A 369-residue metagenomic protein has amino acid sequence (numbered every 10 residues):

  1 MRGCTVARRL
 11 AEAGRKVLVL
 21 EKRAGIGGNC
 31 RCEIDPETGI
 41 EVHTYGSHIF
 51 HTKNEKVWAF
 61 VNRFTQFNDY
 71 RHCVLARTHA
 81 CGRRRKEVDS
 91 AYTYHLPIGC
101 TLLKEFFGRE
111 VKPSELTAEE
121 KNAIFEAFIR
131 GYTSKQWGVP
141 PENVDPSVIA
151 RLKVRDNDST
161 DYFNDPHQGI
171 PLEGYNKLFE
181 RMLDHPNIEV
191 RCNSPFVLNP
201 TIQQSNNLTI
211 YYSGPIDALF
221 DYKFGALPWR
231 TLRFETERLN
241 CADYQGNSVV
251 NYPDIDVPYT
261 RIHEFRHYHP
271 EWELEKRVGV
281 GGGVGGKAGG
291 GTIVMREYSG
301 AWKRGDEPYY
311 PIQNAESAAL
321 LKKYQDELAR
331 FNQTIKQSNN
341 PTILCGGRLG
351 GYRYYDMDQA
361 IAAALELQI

Functional and structural regions predicted by a protein language model:
M1-V19, Q368: N-terminal Rossmann-like FAD-binding beta1-loop-alpha1 element of flavoenzymes
A11-P36: Glycine-rich FAD pyrophosphate-binding loop
L20-K22, F50-K53, L172-E173, C192-S194 (+1 more regions): Short His-Asn-centered micro-motif
G27-N29, A76-T78, K86, L102-L103 (+8 more regions): Short catalytic/ligand-binding loop motif for oxyanion handling, primarily in non-cytosolic enzymes, centered on
E37-L116: Dinucleotide-binding Rossmann-like beta1-alpha1 core, especially the glycine-rich loop that anchors the ADP
H79-C81, V88-L208, D217-F220: Active-site/ligand-binding neighborhood in enzyme catalytic cores
S194-K323, E327, Q333: Mid-domain catalytic core of redox enzymes that form a hydrophobic substrate pocket/lid adjacent to a catalytic redox
E307-I369: C-terminal catalytic lobe of FAD-dependent flavoproteins
